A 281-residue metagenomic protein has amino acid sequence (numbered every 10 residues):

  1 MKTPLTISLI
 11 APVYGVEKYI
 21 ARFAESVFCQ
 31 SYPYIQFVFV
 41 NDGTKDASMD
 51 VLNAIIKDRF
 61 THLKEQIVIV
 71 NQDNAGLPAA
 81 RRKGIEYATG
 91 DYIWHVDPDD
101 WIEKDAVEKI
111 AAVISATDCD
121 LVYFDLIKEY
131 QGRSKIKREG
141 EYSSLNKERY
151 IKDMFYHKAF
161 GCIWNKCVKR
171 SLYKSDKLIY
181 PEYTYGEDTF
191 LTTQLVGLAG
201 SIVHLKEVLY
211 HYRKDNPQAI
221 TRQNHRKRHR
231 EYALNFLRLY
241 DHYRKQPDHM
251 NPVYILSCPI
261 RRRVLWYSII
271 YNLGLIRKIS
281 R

Functional and structural regions predicted by a protein language model:
M1-C29: N-proximal low-complexity "stem/linker" segments adjacent to membrane-targeting elements
A24-N71: Acidic donor-binding segment of Leloir-type glycosyltransferases
K64-E65, E103-E182: Flexible acidic/His/Gly-enriched loops in nucleotide-sugar-dependent glycosyltransferase catalytic domains
I69-A88: Glycine-rich, basic loop-to-helix element that forms the pyrophosphate-binding segment of sugar-nucleotide handling
I93: Short aromatic/hydrophobic "clamp" motif used to bind/position activated sugar donors
D97-W101: The conserved acidic donor/metal-binding loop of glycosyltransferases
R149-H225: Conserved nucleotide-sugar donor-binding catalytic segment
L209-N216, R222-M250, N272-I279: Catalytic core of nucleotide-sugar-dependent glycosyltransferases
